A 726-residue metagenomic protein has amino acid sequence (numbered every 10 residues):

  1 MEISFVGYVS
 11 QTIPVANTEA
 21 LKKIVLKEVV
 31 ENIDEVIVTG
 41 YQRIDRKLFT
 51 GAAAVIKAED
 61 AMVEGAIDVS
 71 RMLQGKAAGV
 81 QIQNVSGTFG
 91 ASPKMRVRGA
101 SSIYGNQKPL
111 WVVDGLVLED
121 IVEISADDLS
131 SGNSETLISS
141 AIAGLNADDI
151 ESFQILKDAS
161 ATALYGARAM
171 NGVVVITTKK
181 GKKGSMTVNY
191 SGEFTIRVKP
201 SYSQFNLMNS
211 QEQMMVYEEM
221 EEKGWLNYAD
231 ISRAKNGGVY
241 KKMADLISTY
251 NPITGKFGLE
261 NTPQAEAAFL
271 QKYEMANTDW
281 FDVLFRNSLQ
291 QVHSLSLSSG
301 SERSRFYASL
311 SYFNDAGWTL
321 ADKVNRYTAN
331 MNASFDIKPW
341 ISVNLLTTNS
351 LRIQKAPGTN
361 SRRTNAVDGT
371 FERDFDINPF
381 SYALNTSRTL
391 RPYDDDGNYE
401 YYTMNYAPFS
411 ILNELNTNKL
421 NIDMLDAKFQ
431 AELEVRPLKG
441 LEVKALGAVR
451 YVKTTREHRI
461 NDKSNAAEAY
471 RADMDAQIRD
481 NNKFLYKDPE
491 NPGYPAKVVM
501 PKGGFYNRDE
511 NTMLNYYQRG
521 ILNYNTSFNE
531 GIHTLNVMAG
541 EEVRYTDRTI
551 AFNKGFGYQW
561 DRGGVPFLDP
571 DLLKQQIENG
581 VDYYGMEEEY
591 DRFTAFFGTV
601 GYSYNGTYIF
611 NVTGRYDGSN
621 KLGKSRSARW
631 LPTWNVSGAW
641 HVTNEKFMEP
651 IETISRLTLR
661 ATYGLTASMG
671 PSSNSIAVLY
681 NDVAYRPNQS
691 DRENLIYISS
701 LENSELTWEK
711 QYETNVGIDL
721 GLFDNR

Functional and structural regions predicted by a protein language model:
M1-N314, T319-N330, I337, S342-N344 (+1 more regions): Short, small/polar-rich motifs associated with maturation and membrane association, primarily at protein termini
I44-F49, I138, D148-S152, K256 (+10 more regions): Short amphipathic alpha-helical segments, especially helix-boundary/capping motifs
R46, D120, A163-L164, G317 (+4 more regions): Conserved protein kinase catalytic core
T50-G51, A58, V63, I82-N84 (+17 more regions): Generic structural "secondary-structure junction" signal
K108, R326, N332-I341, T347-L351 (+3 more regions): Extracellular/periplasmic, surface-exposed regions of secreted and cell-surface proteins
K199-S201, P263, A267-S311, D315-D322 (+7 more regions): Flexible loop and strand-edge segments within Gram-negative outer membrane beta-barrel domains
S203-N261, S350-Y402, K453-E490, D547-L568 (+1 more regions): A surface-exposed, glycine/aromatic-enriched loop/edge motif typical of exported proteins
